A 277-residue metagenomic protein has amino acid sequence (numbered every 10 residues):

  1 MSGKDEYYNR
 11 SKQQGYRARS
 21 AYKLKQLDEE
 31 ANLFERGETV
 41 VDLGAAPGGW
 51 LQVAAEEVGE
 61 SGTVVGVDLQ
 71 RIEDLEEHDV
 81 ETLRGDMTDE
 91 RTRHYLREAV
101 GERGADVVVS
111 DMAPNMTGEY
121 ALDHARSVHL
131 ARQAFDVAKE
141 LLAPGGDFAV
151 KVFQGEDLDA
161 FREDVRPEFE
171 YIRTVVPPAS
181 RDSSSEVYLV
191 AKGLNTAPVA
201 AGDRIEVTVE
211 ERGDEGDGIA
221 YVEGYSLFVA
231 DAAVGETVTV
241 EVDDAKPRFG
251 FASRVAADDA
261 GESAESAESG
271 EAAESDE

Functional and structural regions predicted by a protein language model:
M1-E277: SAM-dependent transferase fold signal centered on methyltransferase-like domains, encompassing both Class I
